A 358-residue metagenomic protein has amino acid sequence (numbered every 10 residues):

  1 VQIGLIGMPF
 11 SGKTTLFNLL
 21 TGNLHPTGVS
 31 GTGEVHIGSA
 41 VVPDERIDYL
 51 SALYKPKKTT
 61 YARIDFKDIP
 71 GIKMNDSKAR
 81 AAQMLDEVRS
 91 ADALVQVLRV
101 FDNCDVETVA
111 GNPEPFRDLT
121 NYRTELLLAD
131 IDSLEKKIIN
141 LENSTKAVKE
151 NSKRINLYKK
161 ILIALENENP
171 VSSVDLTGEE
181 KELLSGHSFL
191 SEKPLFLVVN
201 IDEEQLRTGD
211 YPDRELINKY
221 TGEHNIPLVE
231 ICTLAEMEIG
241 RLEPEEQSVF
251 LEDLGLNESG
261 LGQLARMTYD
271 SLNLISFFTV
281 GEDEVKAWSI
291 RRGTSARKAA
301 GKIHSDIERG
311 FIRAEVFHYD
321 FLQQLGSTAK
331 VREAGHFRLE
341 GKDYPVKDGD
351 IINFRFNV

Functional and structural regions predicted by a protein language model:
V1-C104, F116, E135: Conserved G1/Walker A P-loop phosphate-binding module
V1-G7, S11-F17, N140-P345, I352 (+1 more regions): C-terminal-of-GTPase-core extension/linker across diverse P-loop GTPases
L20, A79-A82, V109-N112, Y211-D213 (+1 more regions): Short, glycine/charged-enriched secondary-structure capping and boundary segments
H25, V29, V41, V109 (+7 more regions): Amphipathic, alpha-helical segments enriched in basic
I37-P43, P70-S77, R89-N151, A164-T177 (+1 more regions): Conserved Switch II/interswitch segment of TRAFAC-class P-loop GTPases
P43-I47, R63, K78-A81, L85-A91 (+8 more regions): Amphipathic alpha-helical transducer elements in NTP-driven molecular machines
